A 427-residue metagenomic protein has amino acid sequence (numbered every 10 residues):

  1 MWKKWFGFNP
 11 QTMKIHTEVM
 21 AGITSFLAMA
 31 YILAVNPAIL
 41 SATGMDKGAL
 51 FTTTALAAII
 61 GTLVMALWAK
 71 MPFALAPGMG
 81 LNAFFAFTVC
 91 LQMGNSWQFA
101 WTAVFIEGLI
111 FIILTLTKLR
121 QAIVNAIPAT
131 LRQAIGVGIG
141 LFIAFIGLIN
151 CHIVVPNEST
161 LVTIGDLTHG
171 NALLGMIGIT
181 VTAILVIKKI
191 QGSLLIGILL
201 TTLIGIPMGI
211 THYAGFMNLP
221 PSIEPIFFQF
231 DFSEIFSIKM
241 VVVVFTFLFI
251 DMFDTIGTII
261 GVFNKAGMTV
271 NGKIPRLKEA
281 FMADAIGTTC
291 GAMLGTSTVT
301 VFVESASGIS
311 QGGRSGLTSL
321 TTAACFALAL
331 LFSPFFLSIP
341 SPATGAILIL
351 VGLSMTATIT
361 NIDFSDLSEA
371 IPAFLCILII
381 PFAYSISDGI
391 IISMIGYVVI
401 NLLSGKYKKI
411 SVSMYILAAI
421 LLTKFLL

Functional and structural regions predicted by a protein language model:
M1-A49, V162-I164, I196-K278, A419-T423: Helix-loop-helix hairpins and the membrane-proximal interhelical loops of multi-pass alpha-helical transport proteins
W2-N36, A57, G78-F87, L91-G136 (+1 more regions): Helix-loop-helix junctions within the multi-pass membrane cores of secondary transporters/permeases
I23-A30, L63, L148, M252 (+2 more regions): Hydrophobic/aromatic residues within the transmembrane alpha-helices of Major Facilitator Superfamily
A38-A49, V89-F99, M240-V241, P340 (+1 more regions): Helix-coil boundary and interhelical linker segments in multi-pass alpha-helical membrane proteins
G44-I60: Loop-to-helix transition at the N-terminal end of transmembrane alpha-helices
I59-M79, I110: Juxtamembrane transmembrane-helix boundary signature
M93-L203, P207, L320-L427: Membrane-embedded alpha-helical modules
